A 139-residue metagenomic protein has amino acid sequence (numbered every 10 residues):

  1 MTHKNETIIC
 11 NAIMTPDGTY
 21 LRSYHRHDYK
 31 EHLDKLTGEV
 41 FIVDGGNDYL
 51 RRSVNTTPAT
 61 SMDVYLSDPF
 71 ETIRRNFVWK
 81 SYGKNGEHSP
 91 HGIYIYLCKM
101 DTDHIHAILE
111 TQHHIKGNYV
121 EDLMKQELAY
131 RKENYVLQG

Functional and structural regions predicted by a protein language model:
M1-T72: N-terminal accessory interaction module
P16, L36, V43, S81-K84 (+2 more regions): Intrinsically disordered, low-complexity segments enriched in small/polar residues
L33, S53, A107-Q112, V136: Generic alpha-helix signal with a bias toward terminal, lower-confidence helices and secondary-structure junctions
V40-V43, V54, V64, V78 (+3 more regions): Extended aliphatic helical segments
Y65-W79, Q126-Y130, N134: Extended terminal accessory/targeting regions
W79-V120: Amphipathic alpha-helical packing elements
I115-G139: Charge-dense polyanion-binding interfaces
